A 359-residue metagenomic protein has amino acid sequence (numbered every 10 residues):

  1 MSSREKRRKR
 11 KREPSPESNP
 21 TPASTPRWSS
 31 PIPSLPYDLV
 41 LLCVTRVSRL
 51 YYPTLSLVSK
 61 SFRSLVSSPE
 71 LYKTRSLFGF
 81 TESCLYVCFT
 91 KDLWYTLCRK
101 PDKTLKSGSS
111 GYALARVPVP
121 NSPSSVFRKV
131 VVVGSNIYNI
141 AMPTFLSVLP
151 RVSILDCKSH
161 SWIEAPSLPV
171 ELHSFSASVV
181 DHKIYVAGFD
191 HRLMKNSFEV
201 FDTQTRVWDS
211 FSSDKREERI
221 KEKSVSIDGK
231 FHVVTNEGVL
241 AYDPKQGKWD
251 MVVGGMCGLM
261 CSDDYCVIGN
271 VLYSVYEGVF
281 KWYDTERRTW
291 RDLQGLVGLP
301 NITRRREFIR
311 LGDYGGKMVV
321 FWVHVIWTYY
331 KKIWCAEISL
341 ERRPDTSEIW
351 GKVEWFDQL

Functional and structural regions predicted by a protein language model:
M1-S34, L42: CRL adaptor-proximal regions
R4, V279-L359: C-terminal closing repeat unit and adjoining cap/tail of repeat-based domains
S24-P33, R49, S83, L114-R116: A detector of helix-start/N-cap boundary segments at the beginnings of structured domains
P31, L35-T54, V58-V66, L71: Short hydrophobic alpha-helical "box" of cullin-RING ligase substrate receptors that recruits the CRL scaffold
F78-S110: An edge-strand/N-cap motif at the start of beta-rich repeat modules
T90, M142-T144, F189-H191, N236 (+3 more regions): Short loop/turn segments immediately following the C-termini of beta-strands
L97-R99, L155, F201, Y242 (+2 more regions): Hydrophobic/aromatic beta-strand positions that recur at structurally equivalent sites within the blades
S109-V271, K332: A sequence/structural signal of beta-propeller blade repeats
